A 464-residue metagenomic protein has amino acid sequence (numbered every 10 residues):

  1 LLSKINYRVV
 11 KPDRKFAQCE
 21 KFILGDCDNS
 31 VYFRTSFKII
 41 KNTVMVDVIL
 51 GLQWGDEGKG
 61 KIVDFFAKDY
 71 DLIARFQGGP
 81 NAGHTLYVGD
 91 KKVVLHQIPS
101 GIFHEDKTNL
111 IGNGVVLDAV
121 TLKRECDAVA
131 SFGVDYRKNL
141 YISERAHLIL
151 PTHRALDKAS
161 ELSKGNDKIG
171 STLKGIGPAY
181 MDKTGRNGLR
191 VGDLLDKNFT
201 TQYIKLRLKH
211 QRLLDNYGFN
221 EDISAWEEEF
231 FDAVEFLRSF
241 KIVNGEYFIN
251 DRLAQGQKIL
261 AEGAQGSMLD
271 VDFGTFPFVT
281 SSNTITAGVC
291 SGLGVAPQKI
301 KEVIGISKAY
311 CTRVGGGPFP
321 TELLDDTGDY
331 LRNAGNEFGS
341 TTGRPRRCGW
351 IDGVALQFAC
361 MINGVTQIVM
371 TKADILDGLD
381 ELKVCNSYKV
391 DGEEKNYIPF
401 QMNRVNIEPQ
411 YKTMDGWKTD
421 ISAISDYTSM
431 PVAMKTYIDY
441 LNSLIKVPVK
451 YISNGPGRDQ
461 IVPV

Functional and structural regions predicted by a protein language model:
L1-L2, L24: Leucine-biased recognition of intrinsically disordered, low-complexity hydrophobic segments
L2-R8: Extreme N-terminal basic, low-complexity initiation segments that serve as generic localization/processing leaders
I5, K15, K21, I39-N42: Polybasic, lysine-rich low-complexity intrinsically disordered segments
V31-V44: Short, Lys/Arg-enriched N-terminal segments with co-localized hydrophobic residues within the first ~10-30 amino acids
V44-V464: Non-transmembrane, aqueous-exposed alpha-helical and coiled segments at domain scale
